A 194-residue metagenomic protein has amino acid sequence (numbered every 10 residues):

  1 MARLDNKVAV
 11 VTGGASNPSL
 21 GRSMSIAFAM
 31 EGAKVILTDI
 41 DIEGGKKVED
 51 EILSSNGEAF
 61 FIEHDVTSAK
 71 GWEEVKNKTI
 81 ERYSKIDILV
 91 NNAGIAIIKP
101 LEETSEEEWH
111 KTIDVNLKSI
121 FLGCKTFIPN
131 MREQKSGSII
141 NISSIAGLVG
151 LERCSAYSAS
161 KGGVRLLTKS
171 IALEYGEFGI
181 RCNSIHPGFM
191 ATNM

Functional and structural regions predicted by a protein language model:
A2-I36: Canonical Rossmann dinucleotide-binding motif of NAD(H)/NADP(H)-dependent dehydrogenases/reductases, specifically
I42-E43, I62-V75, E106: The beta1-alpha1 cofactor-binding region of Rossmann-like NAD(H)/NADP(H)-dependent oxidoreductases
P100-L101, E108-I113: Substrate-binding pocket helix/loop in short-chain dehydrogenase/reductase
E102, V149-S155, E177-F178: Active-site loop immediately N-terminal to the catalytic Tyr-X3-Lys motif of short-chain dehydrogenase/reductase
C124, S160, T168: Active-site helix of classical SDR
P129, L173-E177: Alpha-helical segment proximal to the catalytic Tyr-Lys
S144: Residue(s) in the substrate-gating loop at a strand-loop-helix junction that position the organic substrate next
